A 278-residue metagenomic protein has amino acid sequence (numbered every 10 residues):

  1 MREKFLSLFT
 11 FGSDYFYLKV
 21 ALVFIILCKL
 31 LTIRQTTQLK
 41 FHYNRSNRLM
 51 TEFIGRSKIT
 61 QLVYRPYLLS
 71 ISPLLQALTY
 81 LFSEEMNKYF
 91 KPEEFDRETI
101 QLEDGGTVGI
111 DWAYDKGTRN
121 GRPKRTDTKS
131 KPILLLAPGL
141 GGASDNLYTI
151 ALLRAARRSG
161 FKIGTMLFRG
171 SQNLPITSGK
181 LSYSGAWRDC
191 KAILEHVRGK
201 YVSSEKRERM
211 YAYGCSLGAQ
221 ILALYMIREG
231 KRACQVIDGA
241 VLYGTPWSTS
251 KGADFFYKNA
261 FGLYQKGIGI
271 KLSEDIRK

Functional and structural regions predicted by a protein language model:
R2-Q38: Terminal signal-anchor or tail-anchor transmembrane helices that tether membrane-associated enzymes to cellular
L27-E52, G199-K278: Alpha/beta-hydrolase-fold enzymes
T36-L74: N-terminal topogenic membrane-targeting module
P73-D127: N-terminal cap/lid segment of alpha/beta-hydrolase-fold proteins
E94, D104, T128-K131, A143-L147 (+2 more regions): Intrinsic disorder
D96, D104-V108, S130-I133, S159-G164 (+2 more regions): Core residues of folded domains in eukaryotic genome-function proteins
A113-T177, H196: Short, surface-exposed "cap/lid" segments of acyl-processing enzymes
N146, R169-Y211: Catalytic nucleophile-loop/oxyanion-hole region of alpha/beta-hydrolase and closely related hydrolase-like folds
